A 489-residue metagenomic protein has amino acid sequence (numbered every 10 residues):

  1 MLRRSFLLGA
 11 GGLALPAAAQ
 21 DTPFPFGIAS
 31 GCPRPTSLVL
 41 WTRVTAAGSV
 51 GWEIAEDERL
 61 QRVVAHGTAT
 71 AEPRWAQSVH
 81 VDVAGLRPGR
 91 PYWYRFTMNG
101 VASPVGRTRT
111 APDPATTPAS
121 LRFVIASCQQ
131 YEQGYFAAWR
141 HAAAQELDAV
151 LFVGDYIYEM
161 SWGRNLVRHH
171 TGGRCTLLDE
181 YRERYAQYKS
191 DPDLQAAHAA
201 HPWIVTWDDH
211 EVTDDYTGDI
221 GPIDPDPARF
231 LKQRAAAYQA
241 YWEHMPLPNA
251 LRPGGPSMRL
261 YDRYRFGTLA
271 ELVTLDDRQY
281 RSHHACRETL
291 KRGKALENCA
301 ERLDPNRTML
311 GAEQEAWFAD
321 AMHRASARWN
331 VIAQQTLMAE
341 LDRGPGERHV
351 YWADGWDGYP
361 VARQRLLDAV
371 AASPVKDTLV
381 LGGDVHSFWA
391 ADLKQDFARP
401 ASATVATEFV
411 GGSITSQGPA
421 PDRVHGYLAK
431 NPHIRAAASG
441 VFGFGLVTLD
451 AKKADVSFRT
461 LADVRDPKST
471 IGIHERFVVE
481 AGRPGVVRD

Functional and structural regions predicted by a protein language model:
R3-L8, G12, Q20-D489: Metal-dependent phosphoester/phosphodiester hydrolase catalytic core
